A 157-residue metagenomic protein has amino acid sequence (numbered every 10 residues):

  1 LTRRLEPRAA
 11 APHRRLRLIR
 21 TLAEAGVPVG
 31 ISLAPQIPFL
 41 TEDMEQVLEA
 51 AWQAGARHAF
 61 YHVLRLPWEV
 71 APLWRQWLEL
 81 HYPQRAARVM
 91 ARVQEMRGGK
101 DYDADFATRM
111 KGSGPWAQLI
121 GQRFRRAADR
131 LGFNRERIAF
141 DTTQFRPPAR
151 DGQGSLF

Functional and structural regions predicted by a protein language model:
L1-I19, P28-A34, H58-L64: Core AdoMet radical
R17, F39-F157: Auxiliary Fe-S-binding modules of radical SAM enzymes
E24-P28, W52-G55: Arginine/glycine-rich "motif VI" loop of SF2 helicases in the C-terminal RecA-like domain
V27, L33-M44: A long, hydrophobic alpha-helical segment
